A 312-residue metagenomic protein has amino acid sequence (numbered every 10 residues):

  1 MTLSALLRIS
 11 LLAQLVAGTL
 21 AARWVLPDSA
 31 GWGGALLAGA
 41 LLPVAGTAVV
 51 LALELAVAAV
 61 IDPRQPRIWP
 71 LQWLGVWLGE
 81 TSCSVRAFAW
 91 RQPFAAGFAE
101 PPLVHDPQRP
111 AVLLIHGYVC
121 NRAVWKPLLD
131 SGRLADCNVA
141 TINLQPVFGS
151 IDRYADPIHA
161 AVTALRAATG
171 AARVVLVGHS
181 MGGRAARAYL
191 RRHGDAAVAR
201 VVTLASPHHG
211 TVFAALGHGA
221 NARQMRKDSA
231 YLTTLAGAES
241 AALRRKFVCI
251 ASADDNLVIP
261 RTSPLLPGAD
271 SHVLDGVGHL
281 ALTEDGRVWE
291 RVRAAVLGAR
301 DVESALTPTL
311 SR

Functional and structural regions predicted by a protein language model:
M1-A111, T309: Flexible, membrane-associating and regulatory peripheral segments of lipid-active enzymes
L113-A123, P127, R133-A241, I250 (+1 more regions): Serine-dependent carboxylesterase/thioesterase catalytic core of lipase-like alpha/beta-hydrolase/SGNH enzymes
N138-I142, P267-L280, V292: Catalytic histidine neighborhood in serine/cysteine hydrolases with alpha/beta-hydrolase-type architecture
I151, G278-G286: Catalytic histidine-centered segment of alpha/beta-hydrolase-like enzymes
R244-A251, D270-H272: Catalytic His-Asp charge-relay segment
A253-D270: Conserved loop-alpha-helix segment in the C-terminal half of the alpha/beta-hydrolase fold that carries the catalytic
T283-V296: Post-His helix in hydrolase/transferase enzymes
E303-R312: Intrinsic disorder/low-complexity segments
